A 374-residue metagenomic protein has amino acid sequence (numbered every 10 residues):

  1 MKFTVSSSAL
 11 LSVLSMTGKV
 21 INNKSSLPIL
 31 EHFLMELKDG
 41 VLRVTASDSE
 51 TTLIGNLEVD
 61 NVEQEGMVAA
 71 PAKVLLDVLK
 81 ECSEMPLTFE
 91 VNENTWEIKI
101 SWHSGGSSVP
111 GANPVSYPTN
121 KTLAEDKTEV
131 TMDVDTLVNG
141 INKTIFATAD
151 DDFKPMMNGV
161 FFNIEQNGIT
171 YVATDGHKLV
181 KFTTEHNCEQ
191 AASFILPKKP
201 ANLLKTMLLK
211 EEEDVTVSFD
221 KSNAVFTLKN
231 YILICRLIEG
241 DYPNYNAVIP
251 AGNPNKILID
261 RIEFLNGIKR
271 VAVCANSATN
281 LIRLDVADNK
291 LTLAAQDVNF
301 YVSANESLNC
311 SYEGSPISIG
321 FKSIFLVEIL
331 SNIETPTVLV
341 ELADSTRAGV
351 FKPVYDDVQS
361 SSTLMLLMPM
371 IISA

Functional and structural regions predicted by a protein language model:
M1-A374: Structural preference for solvent-exposed beta-strand-turn elements and adjacent flexible terminal/loop segments within
